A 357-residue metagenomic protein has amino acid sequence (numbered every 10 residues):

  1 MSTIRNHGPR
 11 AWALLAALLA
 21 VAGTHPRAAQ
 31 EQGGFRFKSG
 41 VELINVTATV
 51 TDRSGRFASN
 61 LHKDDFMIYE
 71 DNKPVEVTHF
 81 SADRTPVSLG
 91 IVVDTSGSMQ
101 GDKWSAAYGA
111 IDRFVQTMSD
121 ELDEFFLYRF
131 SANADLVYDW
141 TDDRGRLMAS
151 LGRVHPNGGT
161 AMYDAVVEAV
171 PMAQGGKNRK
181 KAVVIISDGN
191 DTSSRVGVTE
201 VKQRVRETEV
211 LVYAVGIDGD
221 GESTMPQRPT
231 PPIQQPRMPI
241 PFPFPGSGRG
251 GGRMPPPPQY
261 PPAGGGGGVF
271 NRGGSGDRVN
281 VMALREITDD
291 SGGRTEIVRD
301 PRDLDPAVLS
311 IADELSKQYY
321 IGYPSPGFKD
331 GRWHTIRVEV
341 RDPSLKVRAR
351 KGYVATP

Functional and structural regions predicted by a protein language model:
M1-S2, A22: A detector of low-complexity, intrinsically disordered, Ser/Thr/Gly/Pro/Ala-rich segments
S2-L14: Bacterial N-terminal signal peptides that target proteins for export
W12-G23: Bacterial N-terminal signal peptides
H25-P357: Scaffold/interface architecture of coatomer-like assemblies
